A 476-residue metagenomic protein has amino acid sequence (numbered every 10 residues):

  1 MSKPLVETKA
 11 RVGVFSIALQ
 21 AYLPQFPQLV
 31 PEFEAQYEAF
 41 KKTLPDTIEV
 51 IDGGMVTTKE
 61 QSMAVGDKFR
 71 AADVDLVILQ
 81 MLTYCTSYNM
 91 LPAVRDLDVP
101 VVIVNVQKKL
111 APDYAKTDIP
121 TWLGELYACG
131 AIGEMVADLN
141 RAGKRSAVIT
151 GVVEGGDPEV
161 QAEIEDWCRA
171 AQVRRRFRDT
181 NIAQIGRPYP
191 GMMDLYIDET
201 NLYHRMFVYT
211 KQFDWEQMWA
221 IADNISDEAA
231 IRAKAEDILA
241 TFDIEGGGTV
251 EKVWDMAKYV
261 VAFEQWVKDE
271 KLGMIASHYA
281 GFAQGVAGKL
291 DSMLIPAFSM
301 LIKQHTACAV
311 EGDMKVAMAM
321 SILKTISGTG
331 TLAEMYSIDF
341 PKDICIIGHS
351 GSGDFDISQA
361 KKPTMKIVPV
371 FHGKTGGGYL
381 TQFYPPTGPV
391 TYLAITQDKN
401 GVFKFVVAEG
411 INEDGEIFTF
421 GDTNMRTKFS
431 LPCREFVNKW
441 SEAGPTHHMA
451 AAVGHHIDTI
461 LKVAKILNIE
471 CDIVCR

Functional and structural regions predicted by a protein language model:
S2-L5, A10-V12, L110-A235, L239-F242: Cap/lid and interdomain-hinge subdomains that line or gate substrate/regulatory clefts in soluble alpha/beta enzymes
E34-T58, R145-G151, V208-D214: Short beta-strand elements in bilobed, periplasmic/extracellular small-molecule ligand-binding domains
S62-V74, L91-A93, V260-D269: Short, well-structured alpha-helical segments in soluble
V74-T83, V102-V104, L272-S277: Periplasmic-binding protein-like
P92-I119, L123-A131, P296-E311: Short, acidic/small-residue loops that bind anionic groups at enzyme active sites
K234-I326: Long, internal scaffold/assembly segments composed of regular secondary structure
S299-T419: C-terminal catalytic subdomain
G373-R476: Extended hydrophobic packing segments that form well-structured cores
